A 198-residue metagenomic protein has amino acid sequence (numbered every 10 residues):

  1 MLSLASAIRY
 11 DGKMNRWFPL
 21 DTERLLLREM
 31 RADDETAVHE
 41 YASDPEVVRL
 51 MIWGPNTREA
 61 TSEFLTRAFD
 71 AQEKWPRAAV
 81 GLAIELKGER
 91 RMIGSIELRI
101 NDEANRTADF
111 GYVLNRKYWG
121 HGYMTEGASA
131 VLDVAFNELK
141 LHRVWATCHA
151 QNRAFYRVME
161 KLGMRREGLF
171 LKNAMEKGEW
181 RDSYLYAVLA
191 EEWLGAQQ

Functional and structural regions predicted by a protein language model:
M1-R49, T66, G81-Q198: Acyl-donor (CoA/ACP) binding surface of acyl/acetyltransferases
V48-N56: A short gly/proline-enriched turn/hairpin at secondary-structure junctions
T57-A78: Active-site rim helix/loop that mediates acceptor-substrate recognition in acyltransferases
